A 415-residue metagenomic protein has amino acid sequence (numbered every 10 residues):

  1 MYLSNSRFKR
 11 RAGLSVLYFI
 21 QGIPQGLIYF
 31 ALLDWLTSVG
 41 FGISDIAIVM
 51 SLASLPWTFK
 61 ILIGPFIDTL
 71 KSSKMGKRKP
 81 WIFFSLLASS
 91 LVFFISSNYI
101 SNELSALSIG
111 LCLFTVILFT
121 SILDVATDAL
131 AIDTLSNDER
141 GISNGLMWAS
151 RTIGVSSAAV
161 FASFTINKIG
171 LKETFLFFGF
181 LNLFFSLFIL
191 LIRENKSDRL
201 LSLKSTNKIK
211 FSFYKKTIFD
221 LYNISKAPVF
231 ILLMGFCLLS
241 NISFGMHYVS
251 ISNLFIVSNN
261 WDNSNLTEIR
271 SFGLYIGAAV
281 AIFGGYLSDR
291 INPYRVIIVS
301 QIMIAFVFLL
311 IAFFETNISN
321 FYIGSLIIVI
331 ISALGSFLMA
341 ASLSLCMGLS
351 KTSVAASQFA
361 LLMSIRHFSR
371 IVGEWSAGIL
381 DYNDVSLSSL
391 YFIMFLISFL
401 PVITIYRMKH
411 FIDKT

Functional and structural regions predicted by a protein language model:
M1-F8, S197-L232: Juxtamembrane intracellular "pre-TM" segments in multi-pass secondary transporters
F30-D45, V249-L266: Short amphipathic helix-loop junctions that connect adjacent transmembrane helices in Major Facilitator Superfamily/SLC
L32, S121-L135, F337-K351: Intracellular juxtamembrane helix-capping segments at the cytosolic ends of symmetry-related transmembrane helices
I43-S44, N137-L146, N263-S264, T352-L362: Loop-to-transmembrane helix entry/capping segments in MFS-fold secondary transporters and related SLC/MFSD carriers
F59-G76, I166, V280-P293, D381-Y382: Helix-to-loop junctions at the C-terminal end of transmembrane segments in multipass secondary transporters
F83-E103, M303-S319: C-terminal ends and interior cores of transmembrane alpha-helices in multi-pass membrane transporters/permeases
Y294-S342: C-terminal transmembrane helical hairpin of 12-TM major facilitator-type secondary transporters
S353-Y382: A late C-terminal transmembrane helix in Major Facilitator Superfamily
